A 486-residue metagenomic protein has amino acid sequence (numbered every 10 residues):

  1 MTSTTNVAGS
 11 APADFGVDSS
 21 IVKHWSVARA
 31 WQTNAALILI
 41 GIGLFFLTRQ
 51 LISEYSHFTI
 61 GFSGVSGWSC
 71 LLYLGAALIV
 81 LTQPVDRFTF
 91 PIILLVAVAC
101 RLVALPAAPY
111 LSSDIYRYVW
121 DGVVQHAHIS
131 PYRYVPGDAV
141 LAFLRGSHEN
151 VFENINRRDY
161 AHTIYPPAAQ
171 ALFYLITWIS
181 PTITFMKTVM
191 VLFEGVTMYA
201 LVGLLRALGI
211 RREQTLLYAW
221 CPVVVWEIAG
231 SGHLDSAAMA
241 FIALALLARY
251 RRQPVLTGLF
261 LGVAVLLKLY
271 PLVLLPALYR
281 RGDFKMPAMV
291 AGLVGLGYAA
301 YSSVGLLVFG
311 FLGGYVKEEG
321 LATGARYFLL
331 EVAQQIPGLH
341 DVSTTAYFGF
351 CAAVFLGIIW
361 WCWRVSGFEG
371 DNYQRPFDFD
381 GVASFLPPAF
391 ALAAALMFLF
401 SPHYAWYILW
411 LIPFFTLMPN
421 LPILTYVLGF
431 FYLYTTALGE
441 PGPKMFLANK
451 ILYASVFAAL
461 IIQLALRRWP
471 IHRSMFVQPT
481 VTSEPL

Functional and structural regions predicted by a protein language model:
T2-V103, R206, F385-P387, A465-W469 (+1 more regions): Start-transfer (signal-anchor) and selected internal transmembrane alpha helices of multi-pass inner/ER membrane
L74-Q83, L175, T182-L208, F355-V365: Transmembrane-helix motifs of polytopic, lipid-linked glycan transferases
D86-V189: Intramembrane catalytic core of multi-pass membrane enzymes that act on lipidic substrates
R87-I92, L201-V223: Transmembrane-helix signature of polytopic, membrane-embedded enzymes that assemble or transfer cell-envelope glycans
I93-C100, G282-S303: Hydrophobic alpha-helical membrane-interfacial segments at the cytosolic entry of transmembrane helices
M198, L307, E318-A405, A459 (+2 more regions): Aromatic/glycine/proline-enriched transmembrane-helix motif characteristic of membrane-embedded glycan-assembly enzymes
M198-A200, W226, A237-Q253, A393: Specific aromatic-rich, kink-prone transmembrane helix
P419-L486: Aromatic-enriched
